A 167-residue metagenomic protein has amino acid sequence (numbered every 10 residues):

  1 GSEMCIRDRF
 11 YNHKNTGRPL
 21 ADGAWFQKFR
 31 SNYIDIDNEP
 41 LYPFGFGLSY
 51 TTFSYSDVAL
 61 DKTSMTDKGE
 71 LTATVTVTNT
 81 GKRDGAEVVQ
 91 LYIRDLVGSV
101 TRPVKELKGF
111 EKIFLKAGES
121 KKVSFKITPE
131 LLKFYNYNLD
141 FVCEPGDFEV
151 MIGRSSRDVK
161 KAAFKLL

Functional and structural regions predicted by a protein language model:
S2-E3, R7-A86, Y92-R94, E149-G153 (+1 more regions): Secreted, periplasmic, or luminal enzymes acting at the cell surface/secretory milieu
D61, G109-E111, L139: Short, conserved secondary-structure segments in the cores of folded domains
D67, A117, E144-P145: Surface-exposed loops/turns
E70-T72, S120-S124, V159-K161: Intrinsic-disorder/low-complexity, polar/charged segments enriched in Ser/Thr/Lys/Arg/Asp/Glu/Gln
D84-L91, P103, Y135-N136: Short, hydrophobic/aromatic beta-strand segments
S99-Y135: Intrinsically disordered, low-complexity Pro/Gly/Ser/Thr-rich segments with frequent PxxP/GP/PP motifs and embedded
T128-L167: Terminal connector regions
